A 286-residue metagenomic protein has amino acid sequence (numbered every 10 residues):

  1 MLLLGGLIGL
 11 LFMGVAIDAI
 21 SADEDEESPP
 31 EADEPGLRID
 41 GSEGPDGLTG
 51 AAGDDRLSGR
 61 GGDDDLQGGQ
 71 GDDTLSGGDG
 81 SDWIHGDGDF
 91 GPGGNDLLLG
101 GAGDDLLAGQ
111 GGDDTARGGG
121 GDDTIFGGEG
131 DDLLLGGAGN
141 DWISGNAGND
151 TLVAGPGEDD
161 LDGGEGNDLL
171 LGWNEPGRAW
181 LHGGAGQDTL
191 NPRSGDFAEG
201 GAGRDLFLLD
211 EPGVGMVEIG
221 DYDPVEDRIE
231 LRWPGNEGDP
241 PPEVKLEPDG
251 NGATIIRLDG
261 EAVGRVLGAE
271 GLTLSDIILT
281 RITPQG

Functional and structural regions predicted by a protein language model:
M1-E27, L246-G286: Low-complexity acidic/polar repeat-biased segments
L10-V15, I20-G36, P45, S81 (+3 more regions): GD-rich hexapeptide-repeat beta-solenoids
S21-G69, T74-L75: N-terminal segments that cap or nucleate solenoid repeat domains
A32, D40-G41, G50, G59 (+17 more regions): Glycine-centered beta-turn/loop sites at beta-strand termini
P212-G213, D223-D227, L231-G238: Acidic glycine-/aspartate-rich tracts in secreted/extracellular proteins
